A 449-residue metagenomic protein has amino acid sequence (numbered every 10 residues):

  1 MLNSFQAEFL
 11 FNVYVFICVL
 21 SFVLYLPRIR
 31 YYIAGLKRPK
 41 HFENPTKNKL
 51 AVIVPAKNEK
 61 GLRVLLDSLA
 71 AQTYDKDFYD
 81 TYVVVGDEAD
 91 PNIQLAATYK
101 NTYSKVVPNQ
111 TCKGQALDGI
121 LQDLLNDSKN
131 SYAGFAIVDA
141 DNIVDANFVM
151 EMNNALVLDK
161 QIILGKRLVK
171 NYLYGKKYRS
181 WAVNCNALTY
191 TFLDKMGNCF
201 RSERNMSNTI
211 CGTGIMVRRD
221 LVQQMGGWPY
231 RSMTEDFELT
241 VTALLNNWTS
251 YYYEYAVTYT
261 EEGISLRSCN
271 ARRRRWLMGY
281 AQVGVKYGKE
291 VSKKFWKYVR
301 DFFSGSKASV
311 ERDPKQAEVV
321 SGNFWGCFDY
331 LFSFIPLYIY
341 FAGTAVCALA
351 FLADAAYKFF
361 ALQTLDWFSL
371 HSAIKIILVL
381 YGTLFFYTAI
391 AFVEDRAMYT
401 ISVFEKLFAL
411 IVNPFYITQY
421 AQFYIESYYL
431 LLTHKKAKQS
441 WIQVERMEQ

Functional and structural regions predicted by a protein language model:
M1-N44, A391-E394, M398, Y416-T433: N-terminal membrane-anchoring/stem segments of glycan-assembly enzymes
N44, D329-T433: Membrane-embedded multi-pass helical conduit in multi-pass membrane proteins, especially envelope-biosynthetic
N48-I53, D80, E238: Cell-envelope/extracellular polymer assembly enzymes that use nucleotide-activated donors
D67-F78: Short, acidic, metal-binding catalytic loop of nucleotide-sugar glycosyltransferases
V84-I93, V107-Q110, I143: A conserved acidic beta->alpha catalytic loop
C112-L124, N147-M233, N270, R274-V285 (+1 more regions): Long helical/loop segments within the catalytic core of UDP-sugar-dependent glycosyltransferases, especially the large
K129-I143: Short beta-strand-to-loop acidic/aromatic patch adjacent to the donor-nucleotide binding site
R231, T240-T258: Catalytic donor-sugar/metal-binding loop of nucleotide-sugar-dependent glycosyltransferases
